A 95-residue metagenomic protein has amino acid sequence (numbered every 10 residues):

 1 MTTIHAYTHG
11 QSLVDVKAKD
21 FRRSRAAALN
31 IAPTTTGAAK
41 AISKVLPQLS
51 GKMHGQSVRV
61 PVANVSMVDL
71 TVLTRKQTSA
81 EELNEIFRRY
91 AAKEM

Functional and structural regions predicted by a protein language model:
T2-M95: C-terminal substrate-binding/catalytic lobe of Rossmann-fold NAD(P)-dependent oxidoreductases
